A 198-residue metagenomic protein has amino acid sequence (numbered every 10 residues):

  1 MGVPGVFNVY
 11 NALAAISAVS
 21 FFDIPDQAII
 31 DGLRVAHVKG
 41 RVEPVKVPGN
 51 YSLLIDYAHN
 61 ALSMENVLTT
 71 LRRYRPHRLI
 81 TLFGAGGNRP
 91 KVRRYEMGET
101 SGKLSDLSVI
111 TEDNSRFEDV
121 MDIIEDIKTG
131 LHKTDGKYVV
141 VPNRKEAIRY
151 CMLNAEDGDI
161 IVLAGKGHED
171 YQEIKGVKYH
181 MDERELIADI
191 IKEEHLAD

Functional and structural regions predicted by a protein language model:
M1-V6: A short glycine-threonine-serine/GTX helix/turn-capping micro-motif
A14-G40, P44-D198: ATP-dependent carboxylate-amine ligase
